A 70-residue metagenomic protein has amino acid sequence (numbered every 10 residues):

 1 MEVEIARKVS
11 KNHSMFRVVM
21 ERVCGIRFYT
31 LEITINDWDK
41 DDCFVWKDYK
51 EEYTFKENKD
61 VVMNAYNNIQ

Functional and structural regions predicted by a protein language model:
M1-D42: Short N-terminal "domain-start" leader segments that mark the transition from disordered tails or signal peptides into
D41-Q70: A short, charged, amphipathic alpha-helix used as a generic interaction element across diverse proteins
